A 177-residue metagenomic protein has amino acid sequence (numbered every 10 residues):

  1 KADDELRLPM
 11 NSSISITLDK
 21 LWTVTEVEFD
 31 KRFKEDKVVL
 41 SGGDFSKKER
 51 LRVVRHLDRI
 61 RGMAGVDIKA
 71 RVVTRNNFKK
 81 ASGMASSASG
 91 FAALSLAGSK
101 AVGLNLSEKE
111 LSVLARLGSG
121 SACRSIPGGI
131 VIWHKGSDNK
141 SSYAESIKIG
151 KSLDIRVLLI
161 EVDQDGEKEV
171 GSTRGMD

Functional and structural regions predicted by a protein language model:
K1-S82, L96-L106, D138, V162-D165: ATP-binding N-lobe of GHMP and related small-molecule kinases
S13-S15, S86-S87, S119: Short linear Ser/Thr-Pro motifs
E49, S86, G90-F91: Catalytic-loop motifs flanking and including active-site residues across diverse enzymes
S82-S86, I126-P127: Short, conserved acidic/polar surface loops in the N-terminal third of protein domains
S89-A101, G118: Stable alpha-helical structural segments in soluble proteins, enriched in small hydrophobic residues
E110-D177: ATP-dependent small-molecule kinase catalytic core of the GHMP/sugar-kinase superfamily and closely related
